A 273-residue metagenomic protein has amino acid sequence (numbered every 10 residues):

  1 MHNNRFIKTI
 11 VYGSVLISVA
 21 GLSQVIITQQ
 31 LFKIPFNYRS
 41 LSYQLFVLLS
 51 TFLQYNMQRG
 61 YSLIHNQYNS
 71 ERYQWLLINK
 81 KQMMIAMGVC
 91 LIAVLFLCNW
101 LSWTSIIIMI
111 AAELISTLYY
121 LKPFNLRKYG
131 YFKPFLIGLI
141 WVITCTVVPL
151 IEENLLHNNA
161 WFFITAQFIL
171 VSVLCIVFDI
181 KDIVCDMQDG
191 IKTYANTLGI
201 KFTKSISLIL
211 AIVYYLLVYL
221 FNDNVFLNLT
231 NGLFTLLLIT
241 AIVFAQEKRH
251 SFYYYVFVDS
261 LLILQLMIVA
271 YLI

Functional and structural regions predicted by a protein language model:
N4, M57-Y68, T117-K128, K133 (+2 more regions): C-terminal ends of transmembrane helices
V19-I26, Q74-M84, P134-L150, A195-K204 (+1 more regions): Small-residue-rich segments of transmembrane alpha-helices in multi-pass membrane proteins, especially helix faces
L22, I26, V47-R59, E113-Y120 (+1 more regions): Central hydrophobic cores of alpha-helical transmembrane segments in multi-pass inner-membrane proteins across all
S23-V47, V94-I107, C145-T165, L217-L227 (+1 more regions): Helix-coil boundary and interhelical linker segments in multi-pass alpha-helical membrane proteins
T51-G88, S172-I212: Solvent-exposed interhelical
S70-Y73, N231-I273: Extended hydrophobic alpha-helices typical of membrane-associated regions
W75-E152, A241-I242: Intramembrane alpha-helical segments
P134-V184: Functional transmembrane core segments of multi-pass inner-membrane proteins
